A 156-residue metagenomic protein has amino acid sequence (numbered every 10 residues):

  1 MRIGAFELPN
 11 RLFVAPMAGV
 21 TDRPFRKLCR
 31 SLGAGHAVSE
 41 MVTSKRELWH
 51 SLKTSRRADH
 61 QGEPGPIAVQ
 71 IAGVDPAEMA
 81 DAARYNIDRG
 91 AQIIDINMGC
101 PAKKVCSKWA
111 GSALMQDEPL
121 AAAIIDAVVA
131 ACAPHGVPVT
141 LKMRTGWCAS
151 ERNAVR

Functional and structural regions predicted by a protein language model:
M1-I3, R56-H60, G99-K103, C132: Short amphipathic alpha-helical segments, especially helix-boundary/capping motifs
M1-R2, F6-R11: Extreme N-terminal starter segment of soluble prokaryotic enzymes
R2, M17-Q92: Glycine-rich, positively charged N-terminal anion/phosphate-binding segment
L8, G62-G65, S107: Short glycine-enriched loop/turn motifs at secondary-structure junctions
L8, R23, V139-L141: Short alpha-helical segments used as structural interaction elements across diverse proteins
R11, P66, G136-P138: Proline-centered loop/turn at the N-terminus of a beta-strand
S31, A77-A110, L114-R156: Alpha/beta enzyme core
